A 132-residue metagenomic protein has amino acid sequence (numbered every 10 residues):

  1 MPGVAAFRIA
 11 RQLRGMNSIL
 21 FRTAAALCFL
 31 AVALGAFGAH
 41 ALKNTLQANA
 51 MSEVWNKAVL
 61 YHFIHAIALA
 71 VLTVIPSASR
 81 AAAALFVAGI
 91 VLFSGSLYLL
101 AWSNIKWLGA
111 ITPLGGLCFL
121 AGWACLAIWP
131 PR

Functional and structural regions predicted by a protein language model:
G3-G15: Short, Lys/Arg-enriched N-terminal segments with co-localized hydrophobic residues within the first ~10-30 amino acids
Q12-R132: Polytopic transmembrane helical bundles with strong interfacial aromatic enrichment
